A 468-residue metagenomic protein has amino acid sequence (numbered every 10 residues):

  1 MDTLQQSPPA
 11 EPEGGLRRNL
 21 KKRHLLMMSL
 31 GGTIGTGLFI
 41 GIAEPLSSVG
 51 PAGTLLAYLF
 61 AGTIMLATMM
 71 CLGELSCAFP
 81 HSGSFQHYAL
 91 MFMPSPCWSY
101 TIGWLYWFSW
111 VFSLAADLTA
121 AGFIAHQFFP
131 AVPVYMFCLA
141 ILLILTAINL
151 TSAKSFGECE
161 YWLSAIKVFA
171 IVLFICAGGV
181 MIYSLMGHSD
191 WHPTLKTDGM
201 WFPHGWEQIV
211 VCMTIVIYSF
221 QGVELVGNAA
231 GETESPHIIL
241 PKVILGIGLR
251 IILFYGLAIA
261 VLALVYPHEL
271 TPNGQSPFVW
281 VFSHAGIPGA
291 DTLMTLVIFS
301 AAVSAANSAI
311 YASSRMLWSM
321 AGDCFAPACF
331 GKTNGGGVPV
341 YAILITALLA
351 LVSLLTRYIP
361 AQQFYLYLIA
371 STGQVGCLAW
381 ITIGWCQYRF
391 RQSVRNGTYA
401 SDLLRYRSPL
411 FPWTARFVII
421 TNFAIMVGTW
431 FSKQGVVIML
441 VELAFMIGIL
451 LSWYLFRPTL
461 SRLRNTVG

Functional and structural regions predicted by a protein language model:
M1-A43, S47-A52, L66, M70 (+3 more regions): Membrane-interface "cap" regions at the ends of multi-pass membrane proteins
T3, Q86-C97, L118-C138, A170-L173 (+5 more regions): Helix-loop-helix connectors at the membrane interface of multi-pass transporters/channels
P9-L16, L55, P130-P133, S164-T295: Helix-loop-helix junctions that connect adjacent transmembrane segments in multi-pass membrane transporters
E44, A57, L66-L150, S155 (+3 more regions): Hydrophobic transmembrane alpha-helices that form the core helical bundles of multi-pass secondary transporters
H87-S95, Q127, V243-A309, A326-T372: TM-loop-TM module centered on a large, flexible mid-protein loop between adjacent transmembrane helices in multi-pass
G122, Y135-D190, Q221, I244-G248 (+3 more regions): Membrane-interface loop-to-helix entry segments
W162-L163, C329-V340, W380-K433, L463-G468: C-terminal membrane-solvent junction of multi-pass transporters and transport-like membrane proteins
A177, M181-I182, Q363-Y367, S371-A379 (+1 more regions): A generic transmembrane alpha-helix motif of multi-pass inner-membrane proteins
